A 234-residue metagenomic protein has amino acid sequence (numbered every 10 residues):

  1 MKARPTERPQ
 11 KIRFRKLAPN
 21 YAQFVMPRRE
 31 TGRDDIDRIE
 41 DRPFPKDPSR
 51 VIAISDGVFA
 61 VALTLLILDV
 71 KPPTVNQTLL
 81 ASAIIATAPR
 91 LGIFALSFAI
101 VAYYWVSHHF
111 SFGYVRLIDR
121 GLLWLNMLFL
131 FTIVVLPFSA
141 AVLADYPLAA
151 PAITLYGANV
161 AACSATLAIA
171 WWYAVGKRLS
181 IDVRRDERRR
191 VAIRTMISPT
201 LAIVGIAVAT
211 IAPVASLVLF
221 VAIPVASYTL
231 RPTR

Functional and structural regions predicted by a protein language model:
M1-Q10: Extreme N-terminal basic, low-complexity initiation segments that serve as generic localization/processing leaders
F14-R234: Multi-pass alpha-helical transmembrane bundle typical of ion/small-solute transporters and intramembrane aspartyl
